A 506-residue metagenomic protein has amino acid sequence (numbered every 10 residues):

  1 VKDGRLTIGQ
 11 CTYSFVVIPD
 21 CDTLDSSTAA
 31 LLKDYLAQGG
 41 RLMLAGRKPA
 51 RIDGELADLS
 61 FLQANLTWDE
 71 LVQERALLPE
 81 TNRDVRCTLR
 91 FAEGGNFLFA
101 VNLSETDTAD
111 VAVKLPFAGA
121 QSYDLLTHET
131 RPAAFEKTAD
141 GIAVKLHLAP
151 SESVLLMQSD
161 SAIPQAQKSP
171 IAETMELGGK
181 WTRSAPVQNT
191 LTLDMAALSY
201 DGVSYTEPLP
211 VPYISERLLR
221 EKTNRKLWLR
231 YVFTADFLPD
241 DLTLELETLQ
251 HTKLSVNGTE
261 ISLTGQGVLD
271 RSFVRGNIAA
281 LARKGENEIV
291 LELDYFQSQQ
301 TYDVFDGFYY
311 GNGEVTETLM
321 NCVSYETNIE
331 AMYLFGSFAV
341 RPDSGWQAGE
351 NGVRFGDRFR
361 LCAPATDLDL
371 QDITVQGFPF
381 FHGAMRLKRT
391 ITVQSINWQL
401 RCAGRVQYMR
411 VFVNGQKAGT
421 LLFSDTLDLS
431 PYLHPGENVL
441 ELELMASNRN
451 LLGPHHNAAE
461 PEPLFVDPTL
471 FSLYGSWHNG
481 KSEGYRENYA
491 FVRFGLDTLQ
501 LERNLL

Functional and structural regions predicted by a protein language model:
V1-L249, L254-L269, G276-T301, C322-L334 (+3 more regions): Carbohydrate-binding surfaces of carbohydrate-active enzymes
A143, T426-L427: Short, surface-exposed beta-strand/beta-hairpin micro-motifs centered on an aromatic residue
A162-L177, D294-G345, A446-L505: Glycine/proline-rich low-complexity spacer/linker segments in large multi-domain proteins
W228-R230, M385-K388, W398-L400, Q407-R410: Active-site-adjacent substrate/metal-binding segments within catalytic domains of carbohydrate-active enzymes
T248-T252, G404-M409: Extracytoplasmic
R275-A280, Y302-V304, L427-S430, G453-P454: Signal that preferentially marks extracellular ectodomain short beta-strand elements of beta-sandwich modules
G285, F423, L429, H434-G436: Glycine-centered tight-turn motifs at strand-turn-strand junctions
N287-L293, W398, N438-L444: Extracellular beta-strand-rich recognition modules
